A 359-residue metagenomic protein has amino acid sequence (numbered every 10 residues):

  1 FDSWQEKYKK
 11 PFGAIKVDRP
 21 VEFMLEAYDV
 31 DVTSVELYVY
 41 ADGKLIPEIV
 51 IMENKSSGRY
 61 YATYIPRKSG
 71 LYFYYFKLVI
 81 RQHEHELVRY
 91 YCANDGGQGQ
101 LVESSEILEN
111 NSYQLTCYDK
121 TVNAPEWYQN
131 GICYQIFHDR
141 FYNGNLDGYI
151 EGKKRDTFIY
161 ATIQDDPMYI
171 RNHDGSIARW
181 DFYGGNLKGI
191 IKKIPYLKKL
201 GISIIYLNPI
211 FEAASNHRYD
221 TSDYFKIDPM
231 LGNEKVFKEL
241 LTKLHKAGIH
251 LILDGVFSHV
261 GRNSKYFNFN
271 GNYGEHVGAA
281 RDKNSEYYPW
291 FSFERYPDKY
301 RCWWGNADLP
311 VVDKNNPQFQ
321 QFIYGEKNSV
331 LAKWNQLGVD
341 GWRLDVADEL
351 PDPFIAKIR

Functional and structural regions predicted by a protein language model:
F1-Q129: Glycan-association/targeting regions that enable binding to alpha-glucans and other polysaccharides
T33, S203, D340: Short acidic/polar active-site loop segments enriched in Thr and Asp
V39, R140, P209, V346: Residues that line or immediately flank small-molecule/substrate-binding pockets and catalytic motifs
C133-I136, L344: Active-site regions of oxyanion-processing enzymes, predominantly non-cytosolic
F137-S203, I210-L337, I358: Substrate-binding/active-site clefts of carbohydrate-active enzymes
P229-L231, A347-I355: Acidic-and-aromatic substrate-binding clefts and catalytic sites of carbohydrate-active enzymes
I252, G341-A347: Short catalytic-loop micro-motif centered on adjacent basic/acidic residues
